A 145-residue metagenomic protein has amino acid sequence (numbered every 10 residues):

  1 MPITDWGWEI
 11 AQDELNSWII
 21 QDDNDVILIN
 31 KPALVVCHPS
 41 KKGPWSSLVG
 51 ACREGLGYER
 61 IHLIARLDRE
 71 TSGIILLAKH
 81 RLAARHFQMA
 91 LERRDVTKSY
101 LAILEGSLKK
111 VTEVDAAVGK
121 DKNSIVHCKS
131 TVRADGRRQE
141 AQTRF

Functional and structural regions predicted by a protein language model:
M1-Q142: RNA pseudouridine synthases
F145: Long C-terminal interaction/binding lobes of large macromolecular proteins
